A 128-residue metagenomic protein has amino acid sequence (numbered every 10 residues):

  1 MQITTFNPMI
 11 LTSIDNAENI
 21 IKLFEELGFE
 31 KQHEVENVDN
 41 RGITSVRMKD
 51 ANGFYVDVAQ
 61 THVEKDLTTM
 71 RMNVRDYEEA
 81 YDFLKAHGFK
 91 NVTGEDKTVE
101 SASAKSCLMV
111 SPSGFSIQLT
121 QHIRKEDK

Functional and structural regions predicted by a protein language model:
M1, E34-E36, H87-K128: Vicinal oxygen chelate
M1-I21, H33, L67-M70, T120-K128: N-terminal beta-strand motif that seeds the catalytic metal site of vicinal oxygen chelate
T4-N16, V46, T61-H87, K105-V110 (+1 more regions): Vicinal oxygen chelate
K22-L23, F83: Alpha-helical scaffold elements within enzyme catalytic domains, especially in hydrolases
E26-L27, H87: Structural motif
K31-D66, S116-I123: Conserved short beta-strand elements that form part of the metal-binding/catalytic scaffold of enzyme active sites
